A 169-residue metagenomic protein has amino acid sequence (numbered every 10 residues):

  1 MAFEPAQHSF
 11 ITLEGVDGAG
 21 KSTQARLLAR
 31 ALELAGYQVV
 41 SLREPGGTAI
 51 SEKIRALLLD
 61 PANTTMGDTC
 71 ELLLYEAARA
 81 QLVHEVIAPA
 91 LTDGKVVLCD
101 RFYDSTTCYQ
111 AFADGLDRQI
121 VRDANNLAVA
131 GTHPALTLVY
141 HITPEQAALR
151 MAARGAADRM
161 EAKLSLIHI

Functional and structural regions predicted by a protein language model:
M1-F10: Extreme N-terminal, non-catalytic leader segments that precede Walker-type/kinase nucleotide-binding cores
L13: Hydrophobic anchor at the beta1->P-loop junction of P-loop NTPases
G18: Walker A (P-loop) phosphate-binding loop of P-loop NTPases
K21: Conserved lysine of the Walker
Q24: Hydrophobic positions on the alpha1 helix immediately C-terminal to the Walker A/P-loop
A35-V129: ATP-dependent small-molecule kinase phosphotransfer cores that center on conserved nucleotide phosphate-binding segments
C99-R101, A130-M151: Conserved phosphate-donor/acceptor-positioning beta-strand/loop module used by diverse small-molecule
I167-I169: Conserved small/polar residues in nucleotide/adenosyl-binding loops
